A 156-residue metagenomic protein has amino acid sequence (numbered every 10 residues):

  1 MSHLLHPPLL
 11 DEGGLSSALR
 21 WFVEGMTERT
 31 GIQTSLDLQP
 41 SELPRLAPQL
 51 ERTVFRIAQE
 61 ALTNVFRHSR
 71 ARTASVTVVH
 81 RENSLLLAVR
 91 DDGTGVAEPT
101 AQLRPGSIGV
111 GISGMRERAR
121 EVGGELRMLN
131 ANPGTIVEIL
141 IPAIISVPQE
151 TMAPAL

Functional and structural regions predicted by a protein language model:
M1-L156: Coiled-coil dimerization/phosphotransfer module
